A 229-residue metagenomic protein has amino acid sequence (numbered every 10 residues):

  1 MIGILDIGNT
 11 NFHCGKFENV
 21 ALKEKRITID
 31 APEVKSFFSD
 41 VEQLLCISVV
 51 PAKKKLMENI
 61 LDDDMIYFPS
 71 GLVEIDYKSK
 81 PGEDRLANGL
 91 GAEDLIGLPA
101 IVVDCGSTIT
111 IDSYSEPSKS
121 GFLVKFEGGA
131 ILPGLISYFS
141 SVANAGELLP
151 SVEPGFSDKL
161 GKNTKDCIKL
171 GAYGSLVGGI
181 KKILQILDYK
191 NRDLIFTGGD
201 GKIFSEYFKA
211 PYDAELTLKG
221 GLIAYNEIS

Functional and structural regions predicted by a protein language model:
M1-L22, A92, L98-K125, V142: Gly/Thr-rich phosphate-binding beta-strand-loop-beta motif of the actin/hexokinase/Hsp70
M1-V73: N-terminal glycine/serine-rich phosphate-binding loop of ATP-dependent small-molecule kinases, especially carbohydrate
N11, L45-L56, L170, N191-F208: Glycine-rich phosphate-binding loops at beta-strand->alpha-helix junctions
E58-D94: Glycine/small-residue-rich loop that forms an oxyanion/phosphate-binding "nest" at active or ligand-binding sites
D62-I75, L194, Y207-L222: Conserved phosphate-binding/catalytic loops in two-lobed NTP-binding clefts
L86, E147, P211-S229: Glycine-rich phosphate-binding/hydrolytic loop that grips phosphoryl groups
A87-L90, D94-G97, E127-L170, I223-A224: Glycine-rich phosphate-binding loop plus the immediately following alpha-helix
S157-D193, D200-K202, A210-P211: Adenine-nucleotide phosphate-binding core of ATP-dependent small-molecule kinases
